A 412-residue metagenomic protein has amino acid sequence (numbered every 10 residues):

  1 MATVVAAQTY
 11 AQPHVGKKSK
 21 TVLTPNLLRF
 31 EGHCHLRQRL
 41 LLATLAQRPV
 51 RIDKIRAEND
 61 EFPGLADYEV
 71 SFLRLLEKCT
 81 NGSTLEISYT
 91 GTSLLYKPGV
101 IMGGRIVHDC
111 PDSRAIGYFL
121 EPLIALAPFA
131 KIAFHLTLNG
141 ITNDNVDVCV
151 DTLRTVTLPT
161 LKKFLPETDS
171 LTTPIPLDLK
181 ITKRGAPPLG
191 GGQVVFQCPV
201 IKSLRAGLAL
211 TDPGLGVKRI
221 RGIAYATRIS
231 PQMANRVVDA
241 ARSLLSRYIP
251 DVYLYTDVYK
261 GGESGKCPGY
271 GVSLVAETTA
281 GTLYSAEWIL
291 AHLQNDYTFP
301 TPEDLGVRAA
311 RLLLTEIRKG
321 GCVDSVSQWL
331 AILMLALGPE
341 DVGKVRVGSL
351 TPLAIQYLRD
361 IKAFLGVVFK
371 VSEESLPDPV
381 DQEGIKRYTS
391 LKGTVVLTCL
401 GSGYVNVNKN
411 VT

Functional and structural regions predicted by a protein language model:
A2-A46, C110, L400: N-terminal basic/disordered segments at the start of proteins
L23, V50, N59-T412: Core subunits and conserved enzymes of cellular information-processing and envelope-translocation systems across
R29, V50-D53: An N-terminal structural lobe/cap that precedes and organizes the functional/catalytic core across diverse proteins
H33, I55-A57, I141: An acidic- and aromatic-residue-enriched active-site/binding cleft used to recognize and process polar
